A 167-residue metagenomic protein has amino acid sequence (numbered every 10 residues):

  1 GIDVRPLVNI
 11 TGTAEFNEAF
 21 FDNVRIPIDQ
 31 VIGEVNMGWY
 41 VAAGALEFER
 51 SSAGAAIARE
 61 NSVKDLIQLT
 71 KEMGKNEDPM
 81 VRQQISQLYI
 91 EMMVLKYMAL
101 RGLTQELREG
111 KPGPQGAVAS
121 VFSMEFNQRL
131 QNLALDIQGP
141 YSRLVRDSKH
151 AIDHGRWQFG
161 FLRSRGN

Functional and structural regions predicted by a protein language model:
G1-Q68: FAD-binding core of flavoproteins
I10, V31, N36, E72 (+3 more regions): Short glycine/serine/threonine-biased micro-segments
F16, N36, V63, G113 (+3 more regions): Active-site lining segments that contact anionic ligands and/or coordinate catalytic metals
F16-F20, W39-V41, Y97-L100, S123 (+2 more regions): Tryptophan-centric aromatic hotspots in well-structured domains and transmembrane helices
N36-A56, Y141-N167: Glycine-rich phosphate/cofactor-binding loops in nucleotide/flavin-utilizing enzymes
S52-G110, P114-L133: Extended amphipathic alpha-helical segments enriched in small hydrophobics
R101, K111, G139-P140, R146: Sparse recognition of residues in long alpha-helices and their boundaries
N132-I137, Y141: Helix-rich, typically C-terminal accessory recognition domains appended to large enzymatic cores
